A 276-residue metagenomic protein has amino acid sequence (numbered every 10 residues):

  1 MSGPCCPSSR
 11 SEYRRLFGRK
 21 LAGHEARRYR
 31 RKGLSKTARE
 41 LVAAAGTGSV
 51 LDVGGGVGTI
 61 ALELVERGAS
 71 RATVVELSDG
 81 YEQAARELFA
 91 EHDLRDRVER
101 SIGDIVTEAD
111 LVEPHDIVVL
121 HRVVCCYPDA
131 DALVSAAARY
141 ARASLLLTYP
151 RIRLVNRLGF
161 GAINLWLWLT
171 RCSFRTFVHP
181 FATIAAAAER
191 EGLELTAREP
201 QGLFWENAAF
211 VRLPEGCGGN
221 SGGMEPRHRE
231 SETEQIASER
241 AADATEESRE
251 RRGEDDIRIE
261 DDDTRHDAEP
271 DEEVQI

Functional and structural regions predicted by a protein language model:
M1-A44: Conserved class I S-adenosyl-L-methionine
G54-G58: Class I SAM-dependent methyltransferase "Motif I" SAM/SAH-binding loop
T59, E63-R97: Class I SAM-dependent methyltransferase SAM/SAH-binding core
T107-V112: Short conserved loop adjoining the S-adenosyl-L-methionine
I117-D129: A short SAM/SAH-binding and catalytic strip from SAM-dependent methyltransferases
Y127-A137: A short, conserved alpha-helix within the catalytic core of class I
R142-R151: Conserved beta-strand signature within the Rossmann-like core of class I S-adenosyl-L-methionine
F174-E191: Short alpha-helix
